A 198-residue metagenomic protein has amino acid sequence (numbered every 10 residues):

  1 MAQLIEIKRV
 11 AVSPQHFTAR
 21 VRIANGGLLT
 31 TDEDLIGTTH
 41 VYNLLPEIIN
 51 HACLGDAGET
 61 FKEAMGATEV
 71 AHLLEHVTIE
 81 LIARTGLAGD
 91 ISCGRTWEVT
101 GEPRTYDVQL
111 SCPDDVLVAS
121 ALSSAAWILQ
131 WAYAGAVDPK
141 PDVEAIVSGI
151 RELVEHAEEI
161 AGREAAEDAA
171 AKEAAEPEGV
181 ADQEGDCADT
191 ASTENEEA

Functional and structural regions predicted by a protein language model:
M1-G86, D189, E194-A198: His/Glu-rich zincin catalytic helix
M1-R22, R151-D168, E173: Generic N-terminal segment detector
V41-L45, L129-A134: Short, surface-exposed linear patches
G66, D114, V137-P139, Q183: Alpha-helix initiation/capping motif
L73, V77-A83, A121-A132, L153-E173 (+2 more regions): Scaffold signal of the M16-like zinc-metallopeptidase fold and its non-catalytic homologs
G86-L129: M16 family metallopeptidases and their MPP-like homologs
A132-A157: Acidic/histidine-enriched alpha-helical segments
G179-D186: Long, low-complexity intrinsically disordered regions
